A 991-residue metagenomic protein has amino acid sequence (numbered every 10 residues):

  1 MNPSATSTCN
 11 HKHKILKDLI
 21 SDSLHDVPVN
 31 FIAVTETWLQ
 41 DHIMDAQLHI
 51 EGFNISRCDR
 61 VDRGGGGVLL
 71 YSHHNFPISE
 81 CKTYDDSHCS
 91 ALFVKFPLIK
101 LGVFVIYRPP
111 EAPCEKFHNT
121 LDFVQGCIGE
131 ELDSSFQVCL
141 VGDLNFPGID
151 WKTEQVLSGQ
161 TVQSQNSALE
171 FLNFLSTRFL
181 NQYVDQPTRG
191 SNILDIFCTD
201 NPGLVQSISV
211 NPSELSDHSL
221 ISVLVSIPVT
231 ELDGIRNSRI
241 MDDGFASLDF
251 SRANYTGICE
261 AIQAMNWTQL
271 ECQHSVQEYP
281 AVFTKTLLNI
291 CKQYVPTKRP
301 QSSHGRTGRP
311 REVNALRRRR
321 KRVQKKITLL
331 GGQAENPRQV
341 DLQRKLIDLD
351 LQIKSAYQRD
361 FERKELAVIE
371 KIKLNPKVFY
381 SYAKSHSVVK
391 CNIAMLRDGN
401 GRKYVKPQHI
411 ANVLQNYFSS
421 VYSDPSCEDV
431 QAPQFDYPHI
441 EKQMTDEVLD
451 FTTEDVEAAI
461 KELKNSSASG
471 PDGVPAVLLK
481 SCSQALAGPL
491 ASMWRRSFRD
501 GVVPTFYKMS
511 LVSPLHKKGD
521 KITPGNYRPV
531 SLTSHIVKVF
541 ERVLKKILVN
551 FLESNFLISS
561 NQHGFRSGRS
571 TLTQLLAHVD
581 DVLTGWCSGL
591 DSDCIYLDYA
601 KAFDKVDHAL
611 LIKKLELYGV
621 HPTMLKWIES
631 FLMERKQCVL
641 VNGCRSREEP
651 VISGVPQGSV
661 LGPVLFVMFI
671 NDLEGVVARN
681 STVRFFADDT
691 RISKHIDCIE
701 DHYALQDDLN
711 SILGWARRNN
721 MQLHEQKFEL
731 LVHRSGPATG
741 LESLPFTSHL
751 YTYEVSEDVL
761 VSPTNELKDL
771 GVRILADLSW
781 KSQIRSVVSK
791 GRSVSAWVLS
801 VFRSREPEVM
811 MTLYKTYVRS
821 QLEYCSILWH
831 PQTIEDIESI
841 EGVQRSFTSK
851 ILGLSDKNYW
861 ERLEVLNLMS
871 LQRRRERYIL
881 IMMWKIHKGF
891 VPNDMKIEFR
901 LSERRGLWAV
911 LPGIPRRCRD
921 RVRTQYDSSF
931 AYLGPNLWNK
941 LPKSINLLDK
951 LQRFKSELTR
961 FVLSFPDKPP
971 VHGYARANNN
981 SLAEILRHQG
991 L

Functional and structural regions predicted by a protein language model:
M1-S135, S158-Q163, L175-T177, C482 (+1 more regions): Short phosphate/oxyanion-binding micro-motifs
D22-R60, T120-N201, A261-Q269, I347 (+3 more regions): Metal-dependent phosphoesterases centered on the DNase I-like endonuclease/exonuclease/phosphatase
F96-L98, V138-C139, P202-S303, R319 (+11 more regions): Surface polyanion/phosphate-binding segment centered on an Asp-His-Pro turn
P97, A411, F418, D446-P656: Conserved pre-catalytic core of RNA-dependent polymerases
I128-L140, L544-Q562, G585-C587, S592 (+1 more regions): Active-site palm subdomain of RNA-directed nucleic acid polymerases
D185-L204, I208-S209, D446, G643-R645 (+1 more regions): Short, conserved micro-motifs composed of acidic
L224, P228, Q263, W267-L270 (+10 more regions): Surface-exposed loop/turn segments and immediately adjacent short secondary-structure elements within folded domains
R306-V413, L449-W494, R499-F506, V512 (+5 more regions): Short, charged alpha-helical motifs in flexible N/C-terminal segments and linkers
